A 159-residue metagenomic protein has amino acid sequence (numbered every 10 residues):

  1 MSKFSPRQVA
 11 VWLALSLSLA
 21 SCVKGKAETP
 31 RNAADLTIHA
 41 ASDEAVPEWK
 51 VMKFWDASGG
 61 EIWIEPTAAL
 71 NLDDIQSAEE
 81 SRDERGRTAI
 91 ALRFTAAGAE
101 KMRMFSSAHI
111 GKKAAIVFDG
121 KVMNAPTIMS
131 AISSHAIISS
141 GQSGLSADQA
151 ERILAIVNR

Functional and structural regions predicted by a protein language model:
M1-A20: Sec-dependent bacterial lipoprotein signal peptides
S2-F4, C22-R159: Structural signature of multi-pass, alpha-helical inner-membrane proteins
